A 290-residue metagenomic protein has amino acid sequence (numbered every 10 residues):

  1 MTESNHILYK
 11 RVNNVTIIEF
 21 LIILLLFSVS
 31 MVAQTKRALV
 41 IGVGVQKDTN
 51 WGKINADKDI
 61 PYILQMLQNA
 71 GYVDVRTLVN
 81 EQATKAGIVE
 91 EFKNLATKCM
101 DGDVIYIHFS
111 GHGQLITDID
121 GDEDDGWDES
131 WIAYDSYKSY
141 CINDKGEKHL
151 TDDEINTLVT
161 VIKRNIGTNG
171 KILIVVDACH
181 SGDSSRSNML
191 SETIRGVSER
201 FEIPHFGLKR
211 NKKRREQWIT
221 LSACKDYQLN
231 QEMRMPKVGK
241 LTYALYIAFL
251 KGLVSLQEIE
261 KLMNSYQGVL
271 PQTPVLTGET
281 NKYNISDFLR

Functional and structural regions predicted by a protein language model:
M1-V15: N-terminal secretory signal peptides that target proteins for export/translocation
T2-N5, L21, Y137, L289: Intrinsically disordered, low-complexity regions of eukaryotic proteins
H6, M31-V32: Coiled-coil-like amphipathic alpha-helices with heptad-repeat character
N13, L26, S30-M31: Intrinsic disorder/low-complexity segments in short proteins, especially the signal peptide and propeptide regions
I18-S28: Bacterial N-terminal signal peptides
A33-R290: Cysteine endopeptidase catalytic domains of the caspase/legumain-like
